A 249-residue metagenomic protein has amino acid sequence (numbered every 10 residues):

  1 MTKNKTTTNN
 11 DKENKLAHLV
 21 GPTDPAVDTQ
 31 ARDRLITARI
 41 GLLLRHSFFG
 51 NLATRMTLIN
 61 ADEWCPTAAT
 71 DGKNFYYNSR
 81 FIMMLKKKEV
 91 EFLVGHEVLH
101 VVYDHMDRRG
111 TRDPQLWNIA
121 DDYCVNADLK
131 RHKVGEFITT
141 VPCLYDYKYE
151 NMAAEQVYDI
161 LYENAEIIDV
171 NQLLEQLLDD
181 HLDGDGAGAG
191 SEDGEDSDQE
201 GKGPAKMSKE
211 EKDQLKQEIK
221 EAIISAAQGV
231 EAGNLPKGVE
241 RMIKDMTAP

Functional and structural regions predicted by a protein language model:
T2-F92, V98-P249: Short, functionally important secondary-structure microenvironments
